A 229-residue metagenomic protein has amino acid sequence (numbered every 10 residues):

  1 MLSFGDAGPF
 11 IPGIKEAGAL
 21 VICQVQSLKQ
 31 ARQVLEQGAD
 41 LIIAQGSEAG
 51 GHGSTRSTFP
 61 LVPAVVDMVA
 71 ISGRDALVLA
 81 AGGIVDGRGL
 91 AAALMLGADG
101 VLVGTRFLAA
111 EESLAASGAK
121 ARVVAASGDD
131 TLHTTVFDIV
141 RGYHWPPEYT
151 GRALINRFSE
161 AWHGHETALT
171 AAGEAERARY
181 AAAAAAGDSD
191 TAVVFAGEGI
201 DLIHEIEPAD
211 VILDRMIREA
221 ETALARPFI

Functional and structural regions predicted by a protein language model:
M1-L79, D86-T105: Alpha/beta enzyme core
T55-L79, V85-I229: Conserved active-site-proximal phosphate/metal-binding subdomains
